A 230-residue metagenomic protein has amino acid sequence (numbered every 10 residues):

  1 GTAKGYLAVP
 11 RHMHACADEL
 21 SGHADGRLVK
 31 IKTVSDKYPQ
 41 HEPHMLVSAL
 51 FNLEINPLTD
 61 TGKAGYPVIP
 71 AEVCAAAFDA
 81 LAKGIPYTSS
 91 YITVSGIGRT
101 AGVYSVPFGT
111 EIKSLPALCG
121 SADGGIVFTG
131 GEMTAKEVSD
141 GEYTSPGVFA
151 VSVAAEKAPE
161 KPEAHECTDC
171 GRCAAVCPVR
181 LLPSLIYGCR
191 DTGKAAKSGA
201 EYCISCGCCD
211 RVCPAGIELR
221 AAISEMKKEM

Functional and structural regions predicted by a protein language model:
G1-K4, D25, A82-P86, R99 (+7 more regions): Generic secondary-structure signature for well-ordered alpha-helical cores
A3-I112, L118-D123, G131: Hydrophobic alpha-helical positions that pack around
A8-P10, V34, S95-I97, F128-G130 (+5 more regions): Generic beta-strand/beta-sheet core signal
H14-G22, E137-T144, A215: Short glycine/threonine-rich loop-to-helix capping motif typified by GTGT followed within a few residues by an Asp-Pro
E19, A76, A80, S114-L118 (+5 more regions): Alpha-helical scaffold segments in soluble metabolic enzymes
S90, C119-A122, I126, G130-A174: Ubiquitin system architectures
S152-A164, A174-M230: Ferredoxin-type iron-sulfur electron-transfer modules in oxidoreductases and energy-metabolism complexes
